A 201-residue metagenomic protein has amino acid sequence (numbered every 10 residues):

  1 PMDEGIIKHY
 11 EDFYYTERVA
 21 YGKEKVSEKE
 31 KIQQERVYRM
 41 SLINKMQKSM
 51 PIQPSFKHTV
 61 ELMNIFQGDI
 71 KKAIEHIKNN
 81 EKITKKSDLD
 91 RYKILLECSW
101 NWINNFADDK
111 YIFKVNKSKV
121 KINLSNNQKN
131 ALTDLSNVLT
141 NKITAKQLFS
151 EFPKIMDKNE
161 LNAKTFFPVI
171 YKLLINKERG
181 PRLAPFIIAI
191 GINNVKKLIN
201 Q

Functional and structural regions predicted by a protein language model:
P1-D3, K23, I192-Q201: Short terminal or interdomain "cap/linker" segment that borders an active site or interface and mediates
P1-L161, F166: Feature 926 captures the class I aminoacyl-tRNA synthetase adenylation module centered on the KMSKS loop
K146-P153, D157-L198: Charged substrate- and nucleic-acid-binding regions of tRNA-handling and nucleotidyl-transfer enzymes, centered on
